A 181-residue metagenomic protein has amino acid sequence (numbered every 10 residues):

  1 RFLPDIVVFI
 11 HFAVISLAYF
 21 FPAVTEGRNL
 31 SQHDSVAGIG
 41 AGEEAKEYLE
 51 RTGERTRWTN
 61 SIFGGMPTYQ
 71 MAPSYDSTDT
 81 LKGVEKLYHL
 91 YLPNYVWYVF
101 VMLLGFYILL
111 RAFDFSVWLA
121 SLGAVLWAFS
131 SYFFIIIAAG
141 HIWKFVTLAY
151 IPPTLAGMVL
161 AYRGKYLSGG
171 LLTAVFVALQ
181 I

Functional and structural regions predicted by a protein language model:
R1-F21: Start-transfer (signal-anchor) and selected internal transmembrane alpha helices of multi-pass inner/ER membrane
P4-F9, V96-V99, A120, K144 (+1 more regions): Residue-level signature of transmembrane alpha-helical entry/exit and packing/kink sites in multi-pass membrane
A13, Y107-L109, Y132, G157 (+1 more regions): Alpha-helical transmembrane segments of multipass membrane proteins
S16-L109, F113, V125-P152: Membrane-interface coil-to-helix junctions
F113-W118, Y162-Y166: Membrane-interfacial segments
T147-R163: Specific aromatic-rich, kink-prone transmembrane helix
L160-L179: Short hydrophobic alpha-helices at membrane interfaces in multi-pass membrane enzymes
